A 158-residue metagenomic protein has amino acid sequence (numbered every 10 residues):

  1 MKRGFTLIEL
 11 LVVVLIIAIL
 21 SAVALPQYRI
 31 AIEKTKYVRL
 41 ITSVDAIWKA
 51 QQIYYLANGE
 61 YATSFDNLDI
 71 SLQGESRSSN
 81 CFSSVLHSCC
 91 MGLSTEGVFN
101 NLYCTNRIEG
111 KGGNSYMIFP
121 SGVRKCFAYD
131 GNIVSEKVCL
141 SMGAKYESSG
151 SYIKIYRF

Functional and structural regions predicted by a protein language model:
M1-Q27, I32: N-terminal single-pass transmembrane signal-anchor helix
A22, P26, I30-D69: Conserved hydrophobic/amphipathic alpha-helical signal-anchor segments
A57-F158: Periplasmic/extracellular, small/polar-rich flexible segments of pilin-like filament-forming proteins
